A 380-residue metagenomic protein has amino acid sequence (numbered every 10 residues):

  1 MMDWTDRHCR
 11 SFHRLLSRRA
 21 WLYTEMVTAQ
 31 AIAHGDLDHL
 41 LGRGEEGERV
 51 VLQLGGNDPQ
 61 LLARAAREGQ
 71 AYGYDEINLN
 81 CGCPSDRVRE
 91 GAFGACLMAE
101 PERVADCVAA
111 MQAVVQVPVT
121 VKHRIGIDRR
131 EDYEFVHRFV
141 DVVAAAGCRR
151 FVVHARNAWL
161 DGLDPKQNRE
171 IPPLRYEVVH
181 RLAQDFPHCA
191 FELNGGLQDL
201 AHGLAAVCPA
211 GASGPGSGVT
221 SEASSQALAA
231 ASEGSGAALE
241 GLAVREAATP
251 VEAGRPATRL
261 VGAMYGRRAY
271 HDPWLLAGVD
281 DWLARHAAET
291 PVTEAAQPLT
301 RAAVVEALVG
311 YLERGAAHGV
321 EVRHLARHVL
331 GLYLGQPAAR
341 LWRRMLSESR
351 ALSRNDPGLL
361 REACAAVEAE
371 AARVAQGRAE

Functional and structural regions predicted by a protein language model:
M1, V27-A29, G55-N57, G82-P84 (+4 more regions): Active-site beta-loop-alpha junctions enriched in small/polar residues
M2-D3, H8, D106-A109, V114-Q116 (+4 more regions): Alpha/beta catalytic cores of nucleotide-metabolism and tRNA/nucleoside-modifying enzymes
W4-D75: Glycine-rich, positively charged N-terminal anion/phosphate-binding segment
H13, E25, L52, L79 (+4 more regions): Conserved, mostly hydrophobic/aromatic
A20-W21, E76, R150, G262: Residues at the N-termini of beta-strands
W21, R49, P118, C189-A190: Proline-centered loop/turn at the N-terminus of a beta-strand
D38-R43, A95-L97, H137-R138, R169-E170 (+1 more regions): Short, hinge-like loop/turn segments at secondary-structure boundaries
A66-I77, C81-D86, E90-G91, R103-C189: Alpha/beta enzyme core
